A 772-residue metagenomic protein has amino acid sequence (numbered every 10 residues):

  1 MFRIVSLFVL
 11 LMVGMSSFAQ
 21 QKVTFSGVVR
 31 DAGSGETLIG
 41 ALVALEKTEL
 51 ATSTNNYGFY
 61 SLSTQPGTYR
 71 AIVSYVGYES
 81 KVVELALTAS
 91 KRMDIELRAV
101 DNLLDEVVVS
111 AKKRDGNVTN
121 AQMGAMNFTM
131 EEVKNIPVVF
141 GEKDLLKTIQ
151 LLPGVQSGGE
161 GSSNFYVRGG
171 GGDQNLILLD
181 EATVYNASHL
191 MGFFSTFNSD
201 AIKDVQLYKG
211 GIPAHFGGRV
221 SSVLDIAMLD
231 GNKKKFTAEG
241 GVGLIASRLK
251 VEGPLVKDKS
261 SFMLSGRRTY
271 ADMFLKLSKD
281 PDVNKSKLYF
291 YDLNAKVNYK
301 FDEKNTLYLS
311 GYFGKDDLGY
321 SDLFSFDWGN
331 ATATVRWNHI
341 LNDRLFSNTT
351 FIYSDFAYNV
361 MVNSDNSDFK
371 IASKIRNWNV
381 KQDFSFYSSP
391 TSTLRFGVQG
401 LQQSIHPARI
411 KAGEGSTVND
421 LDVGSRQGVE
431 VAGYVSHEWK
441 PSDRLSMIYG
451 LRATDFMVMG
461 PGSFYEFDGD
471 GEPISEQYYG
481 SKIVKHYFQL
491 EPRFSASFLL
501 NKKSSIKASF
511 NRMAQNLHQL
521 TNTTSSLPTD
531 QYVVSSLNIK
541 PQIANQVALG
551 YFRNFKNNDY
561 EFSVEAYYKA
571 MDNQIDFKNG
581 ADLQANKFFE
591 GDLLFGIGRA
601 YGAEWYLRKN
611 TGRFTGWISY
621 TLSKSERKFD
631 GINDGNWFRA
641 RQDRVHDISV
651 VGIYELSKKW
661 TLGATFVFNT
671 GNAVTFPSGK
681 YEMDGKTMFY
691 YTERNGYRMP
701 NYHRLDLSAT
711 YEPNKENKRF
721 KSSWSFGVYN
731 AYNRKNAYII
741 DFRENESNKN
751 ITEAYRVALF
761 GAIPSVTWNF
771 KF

Functional and structural regions predicted by a protein language model:
A19-E106, S110-K112: Periplasm-facing N-terminal accessory domains of Gram-negative outer-membrane beta-barrel systems
K91, V108-I212, V223, L229-D230: Periplasmic N-terminal accessory/gating domains of Gram-negative outer-membrane beta-barrel systems
F274, A514, K659, F668-G685 (+2 more regions): C-terminal beta-signal and adjacent terminal beta-strands/loops of Gram-negative outer-membrane beta-barrel proteins
L288-R409, E561-S563: Outer-membrane beta-barrel domain signature, strongest for Gram-negative TonB-dependent receptors and also present
A357-Y358, S404-G415, M457-D470, K502-Q546 (+3 more regions): Surface-exposed extracellular loop regions of Gram-negative outer-membrane beta-barrel proteins, predominantly
N377-D383, D422, E430-A432, V534-K540 (+4 more regions): Outer membrane beta-barrel strand-and-loop segments of large Gram-negative receptors, especially TonB-dependent
G400-K503, I632-G635: Signature of Gram-negative outer-membrane beta-barrel scaffolds
Y567-A570, F589-S678: Gram-negative outer-membrane beta-barrel transporters
